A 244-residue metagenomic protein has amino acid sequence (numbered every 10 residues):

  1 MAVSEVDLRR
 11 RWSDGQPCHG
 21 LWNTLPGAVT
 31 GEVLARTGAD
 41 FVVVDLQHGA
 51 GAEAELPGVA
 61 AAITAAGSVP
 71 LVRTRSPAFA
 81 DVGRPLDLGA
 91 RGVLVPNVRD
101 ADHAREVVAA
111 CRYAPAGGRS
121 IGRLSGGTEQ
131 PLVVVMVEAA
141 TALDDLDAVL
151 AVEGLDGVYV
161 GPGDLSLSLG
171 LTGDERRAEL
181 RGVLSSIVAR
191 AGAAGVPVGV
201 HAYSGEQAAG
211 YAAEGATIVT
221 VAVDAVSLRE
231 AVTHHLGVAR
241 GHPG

Functional and structural regions predicted by a protein language model:
M1-P70, T74-P77, G154-L155: Conserved N-terminal beta1-alpha1 strand-loop-helix module at the mouth
M1-W22, G127-E129, S185-I187, G192-A193 (+2 more regions): N-terminal amphipathic alpha-helix/helix-capping segment at the start of soluble metabolic enzymes
P17-N23, V42-V44, P70-T74, V93-V95 (+4 more regions): Hydrophobic faces of well-ordered beta-strands that scaffold small-molecule active sites in alpha/beta enzyme cores
N23-T37, S76-P85, A140-V152, Y203-G210: Short, acidic/polar
V59, A101-A114, T172, A225-G244: C-terminal helical cap(s) of enzyme catalytic domains, especially alpha/beta-barrels
A80, L86, A90-L171: Conserved anion-binding
A208-V226: Short, electropositive alpha-helical surface patch
